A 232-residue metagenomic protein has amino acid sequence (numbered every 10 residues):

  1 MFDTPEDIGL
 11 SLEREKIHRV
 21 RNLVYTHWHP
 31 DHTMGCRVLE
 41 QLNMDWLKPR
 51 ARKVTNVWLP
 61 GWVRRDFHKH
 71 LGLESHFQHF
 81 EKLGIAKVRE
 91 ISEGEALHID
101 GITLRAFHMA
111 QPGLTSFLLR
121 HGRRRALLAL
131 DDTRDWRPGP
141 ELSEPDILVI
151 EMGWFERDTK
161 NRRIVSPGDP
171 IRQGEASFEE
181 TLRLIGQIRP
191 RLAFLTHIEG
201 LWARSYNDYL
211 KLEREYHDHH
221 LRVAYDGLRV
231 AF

Functional and structural regions predicted by a protein language model:
M1-A129, D135-P138, R204-F232: Binuclear metal-dependent hydrolase catalytic cores
D135-L228: Cap/insert and terminal regions of metallo-dependent hydrolase folds
